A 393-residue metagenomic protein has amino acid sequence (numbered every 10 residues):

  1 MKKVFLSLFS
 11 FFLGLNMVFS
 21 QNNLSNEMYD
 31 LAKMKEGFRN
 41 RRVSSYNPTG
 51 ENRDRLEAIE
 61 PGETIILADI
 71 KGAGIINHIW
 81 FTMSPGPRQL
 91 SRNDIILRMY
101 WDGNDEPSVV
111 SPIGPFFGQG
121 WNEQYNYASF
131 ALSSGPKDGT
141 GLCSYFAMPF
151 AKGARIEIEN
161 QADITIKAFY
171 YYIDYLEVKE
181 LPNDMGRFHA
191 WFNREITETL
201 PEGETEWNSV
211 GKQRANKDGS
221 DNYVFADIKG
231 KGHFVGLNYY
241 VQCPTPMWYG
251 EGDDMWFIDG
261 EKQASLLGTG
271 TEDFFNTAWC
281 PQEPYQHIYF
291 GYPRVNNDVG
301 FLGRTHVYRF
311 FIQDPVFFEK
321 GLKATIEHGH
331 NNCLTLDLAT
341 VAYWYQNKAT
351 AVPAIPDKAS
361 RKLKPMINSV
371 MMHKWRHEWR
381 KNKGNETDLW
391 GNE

Functional and structural regions predicted by a protein language model:
M1-Q21: Bacterial Sec-dependent N-terminal signal peptides
Q21-E393: Beta-strand-centric surfaces of beta-sandwich/beta-rich domains
